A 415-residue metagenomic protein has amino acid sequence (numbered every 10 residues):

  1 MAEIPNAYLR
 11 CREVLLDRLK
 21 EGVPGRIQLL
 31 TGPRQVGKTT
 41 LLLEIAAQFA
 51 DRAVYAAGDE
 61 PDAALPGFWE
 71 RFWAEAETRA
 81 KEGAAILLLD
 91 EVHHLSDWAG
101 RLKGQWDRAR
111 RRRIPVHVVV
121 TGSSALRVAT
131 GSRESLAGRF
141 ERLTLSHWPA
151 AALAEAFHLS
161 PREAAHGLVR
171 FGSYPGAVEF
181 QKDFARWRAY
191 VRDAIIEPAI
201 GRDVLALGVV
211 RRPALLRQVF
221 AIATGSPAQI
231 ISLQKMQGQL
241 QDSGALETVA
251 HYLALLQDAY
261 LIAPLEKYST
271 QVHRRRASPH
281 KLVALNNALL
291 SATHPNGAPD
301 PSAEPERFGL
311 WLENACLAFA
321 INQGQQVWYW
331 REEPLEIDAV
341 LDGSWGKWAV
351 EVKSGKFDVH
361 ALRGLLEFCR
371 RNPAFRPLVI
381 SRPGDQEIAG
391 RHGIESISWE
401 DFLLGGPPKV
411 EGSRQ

Functional and structural regions predicted by a protein language model:
M1-K20: N-terminal pre-Walker A segment at the start of P-loop NTPase domains
A2, P115, S123-A125, A129-I230 (+1 more regions): Interdomain motor-coupling "hinge/lid" segment immediately C-terminal to the ATP-binding subdomain of NTP-driven enzymes
L30: Hydrophobic anchor at the beta1->P-loop junction of P-loop NTPases
K38: Conserved lysine of the Walker
L41, I45: Hydrophobic positions on the alpha1 helix immediately C-terminal to the Walker A/P-loop
V54-E82: Short glycine-rich substrate-engagement loop in P-loop NTPases that contacts/grips substrate
A99-V120, S124: Conserved catalytic/switch belt of AAA+ P-loop NTPases
F184-S344: Accessory nucleic acid-recognition modules appended to NTPase machines
